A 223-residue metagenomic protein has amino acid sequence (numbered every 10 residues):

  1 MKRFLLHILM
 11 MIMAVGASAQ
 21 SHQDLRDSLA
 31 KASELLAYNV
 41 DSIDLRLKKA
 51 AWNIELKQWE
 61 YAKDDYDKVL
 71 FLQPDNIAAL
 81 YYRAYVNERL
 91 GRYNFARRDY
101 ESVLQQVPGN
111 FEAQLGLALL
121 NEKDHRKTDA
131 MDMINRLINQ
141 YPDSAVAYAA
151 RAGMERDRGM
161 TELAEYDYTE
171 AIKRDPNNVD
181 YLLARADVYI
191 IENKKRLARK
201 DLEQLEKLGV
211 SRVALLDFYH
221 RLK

Functional and structural regions predicted by a protein language model:
Q23-D27, D187, I191-K223: Terminal, low-structured helical/coil segments at or just beyond the last alpha-helical repeat
Y38, L72, Q106, Q140-Y141 (+2 more regions): Structural marker of alpha-solenoid helical repeat scaffolds
I43-D44, I77-A78, F111-E112, A145-V146 (+2 more regions): Helix-start (N-cap) detector for alpha-helical repeat units in TPR-like alpha-solenoids, especially tetratricopeptide
I54, Y81-E88, E122, A149 (+2 more regions): Position-specific recognition of the canonical hydrophobic site in helix A of tetratricopeptide repeat
